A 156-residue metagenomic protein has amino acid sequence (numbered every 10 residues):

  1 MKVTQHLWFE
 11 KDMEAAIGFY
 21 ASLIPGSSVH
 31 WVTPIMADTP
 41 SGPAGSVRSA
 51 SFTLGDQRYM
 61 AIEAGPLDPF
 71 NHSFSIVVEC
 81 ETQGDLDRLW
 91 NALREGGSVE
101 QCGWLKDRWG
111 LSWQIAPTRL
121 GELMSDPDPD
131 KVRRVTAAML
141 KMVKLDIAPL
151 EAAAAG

Functional and structural regions predicted by a protein language model:
K2-T4, N71-S75: Short, solvent-exposed beta-strand edge segments and adjacent coil->beta transition regions
L7-D56: Core segments of cupin and vicinal oxygen chelate
W8, V77-E79: Short hydrophobic/aromatic beta-strand micro-patches that form the beta-sheet surface supporting nucleotide- or nucleic
E14-A16, A61, F70: Intrinsically disordered, low-complexity acidic/polar segments
H30, S51-T53, M60-A64, D68 (+1 more regions): Vicinal oxygen chelate
P40-S41, H72, A155-G156: A charge-rich, low-complexity, intrinsically flexible signal that marks solvent-exposed coils, linkers, repeats
